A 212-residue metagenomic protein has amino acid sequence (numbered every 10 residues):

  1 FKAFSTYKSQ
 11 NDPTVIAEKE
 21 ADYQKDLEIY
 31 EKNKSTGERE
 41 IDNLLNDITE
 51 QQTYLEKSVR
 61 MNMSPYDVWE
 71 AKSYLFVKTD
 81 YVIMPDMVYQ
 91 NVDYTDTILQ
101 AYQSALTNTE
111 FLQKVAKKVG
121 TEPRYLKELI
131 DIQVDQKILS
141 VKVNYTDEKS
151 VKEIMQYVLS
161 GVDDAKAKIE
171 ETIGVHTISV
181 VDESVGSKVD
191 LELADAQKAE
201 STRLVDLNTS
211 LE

Functional and structural regions predicted by a protein language model:
A3-I41, L45, T49-K57, Y66-E212: Soluble oligomerization/assembly scaffold segments of membrane-associated complexes
N62-S64: Short, solvent-exposed beta-strand/turn "edge" segments of beta-rich domains on protein surfaces
